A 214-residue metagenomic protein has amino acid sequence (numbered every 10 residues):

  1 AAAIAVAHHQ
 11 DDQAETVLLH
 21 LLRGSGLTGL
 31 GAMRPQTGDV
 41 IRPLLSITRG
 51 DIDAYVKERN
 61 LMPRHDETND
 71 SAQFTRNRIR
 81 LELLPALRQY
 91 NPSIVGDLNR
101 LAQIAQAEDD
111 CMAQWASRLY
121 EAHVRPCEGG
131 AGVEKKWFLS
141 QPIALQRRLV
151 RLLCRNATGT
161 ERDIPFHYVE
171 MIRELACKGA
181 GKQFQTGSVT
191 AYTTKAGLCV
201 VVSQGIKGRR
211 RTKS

Functional and structural regions predicted by a protein language model:
A2, I94, A157-E161: Secondary-structure boundary/capping positions in well-ordered alpha/beta enzyme cores
A3-A7, D11-A105, V133-L139: Catalytic subdomain that performs nucleotidyl-dependent activation
P35-T37, L81, N99-S214: AMP-forming adenylation/ATP pyrophosphatase catalytic core
